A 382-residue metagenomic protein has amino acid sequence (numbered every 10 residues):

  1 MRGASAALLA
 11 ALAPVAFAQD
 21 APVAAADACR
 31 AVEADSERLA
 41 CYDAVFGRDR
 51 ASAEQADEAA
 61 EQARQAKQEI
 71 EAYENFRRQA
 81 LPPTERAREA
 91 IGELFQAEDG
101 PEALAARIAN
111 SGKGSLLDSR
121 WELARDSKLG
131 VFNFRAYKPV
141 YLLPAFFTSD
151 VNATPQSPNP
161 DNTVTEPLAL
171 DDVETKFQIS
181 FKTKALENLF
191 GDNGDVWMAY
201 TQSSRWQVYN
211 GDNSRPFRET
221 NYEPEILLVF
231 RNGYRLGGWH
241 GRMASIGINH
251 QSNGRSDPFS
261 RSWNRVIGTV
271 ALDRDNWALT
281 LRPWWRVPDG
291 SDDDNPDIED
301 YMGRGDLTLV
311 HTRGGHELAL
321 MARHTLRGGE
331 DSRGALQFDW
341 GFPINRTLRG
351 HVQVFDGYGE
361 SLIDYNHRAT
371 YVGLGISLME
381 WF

Functional and structural regions predicted by a protein language model:
Q19-L143: N-terminal periplasmic/intermembrane-space "pro-region" immediately following the signal or transit peptide
R48, Q96-L236, H240-G241, N249: Transmembrane beta-barrel domains of Gram-negative outer membranes and organellar outer membranes
V164-E166, Q202-S204, A244-G254, L279-V287 (+3 more regions): Transmembrane beta-strand segments that form the barrel wall of outer-membrane beta-barrel proteins
V173-I179, R218-P224, R242, S260-V266 (+3 more regions): Residues that define the transmembrane beta-barrel architecture of outer-membrane proteins
S180, E225-L227, I267-A271, D306-V310 (+2 more regions): Outer-membrane beta-barrel architecture
L186-V196, N232-M243, P258, N276-A278 (+3 more regions): Short loop/turn motifs that connect adjacent beta-strands in outer-membrane beta-barrel proteins
Q251-T325: Detector for outer-membrane/organellar transmembrane beta-barrel domains, recognizing the amphipathic beta-strand
A369-F382: Outer-membrane beta-barrel "beta-signal"
